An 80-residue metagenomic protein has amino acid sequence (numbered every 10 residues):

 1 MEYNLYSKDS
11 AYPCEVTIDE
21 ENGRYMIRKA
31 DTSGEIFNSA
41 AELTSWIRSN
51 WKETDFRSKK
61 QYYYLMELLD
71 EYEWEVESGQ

Functional and structural regions predicted by a protein language model:
M1-L5: Short, hydrophobic/aromatic-rich segments at coil-to-beta transitions
K8-D31: Short aromatic-glycine-(Arg/Gly/Cys) micro-motifs in beta-strand/loop hairpins
E35-Q80: Mixed-charge, Lys/Arg-enriched low-complexity segments
